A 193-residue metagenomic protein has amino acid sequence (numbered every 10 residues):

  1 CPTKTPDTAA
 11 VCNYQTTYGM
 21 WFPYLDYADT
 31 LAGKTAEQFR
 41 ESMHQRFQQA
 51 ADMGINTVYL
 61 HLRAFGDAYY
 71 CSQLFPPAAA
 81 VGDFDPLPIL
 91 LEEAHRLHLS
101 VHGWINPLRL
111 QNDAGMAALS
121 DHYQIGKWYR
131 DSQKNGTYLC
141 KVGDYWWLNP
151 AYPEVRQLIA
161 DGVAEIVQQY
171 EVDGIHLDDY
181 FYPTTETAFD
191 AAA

Functional and structural regions predicted by a protein language model:
C1-T5: Ser/Thr-rich, Proline-interspersed low-complexity disordered segments
V11-R40, H102-G103, L108-Y170: Active-site-adjacent "subsite" loops/lids of carbohydrate-active enzymes
Y18-F22, N56-H61, S100-W104, G174-D178: Structural recognition of the beta-strand scaffold that forms the well-ordered cores of secreted hydrolase catalytic
F39-R46, A51-G54, D83-L90, V155-G162: Stable alpha-helical elements in mature extracytoplasmic
E41-D67, Q169-G174: Catalytic domains of carbohydrate-active enzymes, especially glycoside hydrolases
R46-F47, A64-N106: Aromatic-lined substrate-binding rim segments of carbohydrate-active enzymes
A50, V58, A94, V101 (+3 more regions): Conserved, mostly hydrophobic/aromatic
F65, Q111, A117-L119, Q169-A193: Active-site-proximal loop/short-helix segments that contain or immediately flank catalytic acid/base residue(s)
